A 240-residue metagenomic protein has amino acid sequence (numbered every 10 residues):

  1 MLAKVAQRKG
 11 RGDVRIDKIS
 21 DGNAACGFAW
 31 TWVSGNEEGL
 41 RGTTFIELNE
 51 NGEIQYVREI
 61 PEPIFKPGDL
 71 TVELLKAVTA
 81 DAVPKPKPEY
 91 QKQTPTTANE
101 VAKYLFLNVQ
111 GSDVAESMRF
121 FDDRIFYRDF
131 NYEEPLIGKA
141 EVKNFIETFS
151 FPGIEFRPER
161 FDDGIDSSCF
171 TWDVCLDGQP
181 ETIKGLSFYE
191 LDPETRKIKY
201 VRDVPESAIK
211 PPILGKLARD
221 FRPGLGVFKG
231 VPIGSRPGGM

Functional and structural regions predicted by a protein language model:
M1-M240: C-terminal and inter-domain tail/linker signature
